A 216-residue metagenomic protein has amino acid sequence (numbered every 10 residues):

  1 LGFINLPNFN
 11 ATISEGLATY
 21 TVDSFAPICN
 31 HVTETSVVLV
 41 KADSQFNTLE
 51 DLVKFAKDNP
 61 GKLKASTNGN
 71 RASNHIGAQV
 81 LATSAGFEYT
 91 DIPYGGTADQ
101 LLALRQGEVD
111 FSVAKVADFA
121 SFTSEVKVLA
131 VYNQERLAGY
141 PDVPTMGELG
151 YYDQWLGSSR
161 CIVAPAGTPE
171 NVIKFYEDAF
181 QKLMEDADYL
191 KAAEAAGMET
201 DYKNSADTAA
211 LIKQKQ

Functional and structural regions predicted by a protein language model:
L1-I4: Periplasmic-binding protein-like
L6-L17, H75, Q79-S84, Q106 (+1 more regions): A ligand-binding cleft/hinge motif common to bilobed small-molecule-binding domains
P7, T12-D99, M146, G157-A192: Hinge/capping helix and adjacent helix->loop/strand transition within the periplasmic-binding protein
T48, G107-E108, E125, G150 (+1 more regions): Conserved functional loop/turn residues at catalytic and ligand-binding sites
D99-Q100, D118, D207: Short acidic active-site motifs
Y189-Y202: C-terminal capping/gating helix-and-loop segments adjacent to ligand/active sites or protein-protein/ligand interfaces
N204-Q216: Extracellular/periplasmic bilobal clamshell ligand-binding domains
